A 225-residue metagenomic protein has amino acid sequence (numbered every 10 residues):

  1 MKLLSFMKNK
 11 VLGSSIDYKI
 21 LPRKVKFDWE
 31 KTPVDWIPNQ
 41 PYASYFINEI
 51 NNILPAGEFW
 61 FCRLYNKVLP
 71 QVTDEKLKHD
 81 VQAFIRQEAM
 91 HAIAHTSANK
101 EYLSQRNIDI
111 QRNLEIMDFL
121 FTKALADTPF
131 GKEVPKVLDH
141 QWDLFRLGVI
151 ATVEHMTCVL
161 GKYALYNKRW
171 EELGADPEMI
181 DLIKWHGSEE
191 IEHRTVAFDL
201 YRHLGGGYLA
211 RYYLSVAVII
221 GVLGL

Functional and structural regions predicted by a protein language model:
K2-L225: Non-heme di-metal
